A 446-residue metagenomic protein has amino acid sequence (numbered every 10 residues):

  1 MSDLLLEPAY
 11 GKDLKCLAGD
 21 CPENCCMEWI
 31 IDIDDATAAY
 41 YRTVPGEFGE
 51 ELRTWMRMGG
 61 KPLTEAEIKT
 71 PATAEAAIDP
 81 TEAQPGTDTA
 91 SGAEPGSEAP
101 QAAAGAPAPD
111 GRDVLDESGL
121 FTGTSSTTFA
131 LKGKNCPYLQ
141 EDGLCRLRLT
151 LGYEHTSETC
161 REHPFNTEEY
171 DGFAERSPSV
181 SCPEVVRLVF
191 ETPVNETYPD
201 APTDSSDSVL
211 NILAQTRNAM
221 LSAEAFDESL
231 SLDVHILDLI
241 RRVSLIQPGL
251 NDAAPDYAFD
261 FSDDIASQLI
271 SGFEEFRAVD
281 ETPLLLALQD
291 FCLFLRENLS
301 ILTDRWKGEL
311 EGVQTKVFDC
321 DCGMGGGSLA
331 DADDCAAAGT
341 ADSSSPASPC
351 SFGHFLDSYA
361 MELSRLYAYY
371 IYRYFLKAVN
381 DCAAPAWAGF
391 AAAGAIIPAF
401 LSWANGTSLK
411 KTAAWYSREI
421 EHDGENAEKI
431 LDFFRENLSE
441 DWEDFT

Functional and structural regions predicted by a protein language model:
M1-K12, I33-T37, F48-L52, E98 (+1 more regions): Flexible, acidic/Gly-rich N-terminal and inter-domain linker regions that tether and position cofactor-handling modules
D3-C21, G59-P71, L115-S157, A174: Immediate flanking context of iron-sulfur cluster ligation sites
G11-C21, V194-T197, G339, S343: Short, compositionally biased low-complexity segments
G19, N24, E28-W29, L139 (+4 more regions): General secretory precursor processing signal
E23, M27-K61: A structured, charge-rich N-terminal accessory region that forms the first stable segment of a protein and links
L63-F121, C320-S348: Intrinsically disordered, low-complexity terminal tails and inter-domain linkers enriched for S/T/G/P/D/E
G143, L151-H235: Internal, well-ordered alpha/beta segment that forms a basic, Gly-enriched binding/recognition surface
F226-T446: Hydrophobic, aromatic-lined core segments that form the binding pocket/scaffold for planar heteroaromatic ligands
